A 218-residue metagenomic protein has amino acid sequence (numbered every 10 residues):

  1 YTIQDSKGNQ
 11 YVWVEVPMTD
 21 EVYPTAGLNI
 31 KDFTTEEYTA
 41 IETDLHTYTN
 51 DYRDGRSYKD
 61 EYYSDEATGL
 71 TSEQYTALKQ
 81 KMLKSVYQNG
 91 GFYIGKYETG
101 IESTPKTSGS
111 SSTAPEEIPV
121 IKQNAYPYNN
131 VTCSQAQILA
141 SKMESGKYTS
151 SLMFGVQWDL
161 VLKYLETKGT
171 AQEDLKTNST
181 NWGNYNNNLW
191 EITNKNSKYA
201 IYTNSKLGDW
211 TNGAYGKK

Functional and structural regions predicted by a protein language model:
Y1-P24, S150: GGW-centered surface loops in extracellular recognition modules
Y1-T2, T25-I30, E36: Charged, low-complexity interaction tracts
D5-G8, F33-K218: Short aromatic-cysteine micro-motif
D20-L28, I101-T107: Short, solvent-exposed loop/turn elements at domain surfaces
